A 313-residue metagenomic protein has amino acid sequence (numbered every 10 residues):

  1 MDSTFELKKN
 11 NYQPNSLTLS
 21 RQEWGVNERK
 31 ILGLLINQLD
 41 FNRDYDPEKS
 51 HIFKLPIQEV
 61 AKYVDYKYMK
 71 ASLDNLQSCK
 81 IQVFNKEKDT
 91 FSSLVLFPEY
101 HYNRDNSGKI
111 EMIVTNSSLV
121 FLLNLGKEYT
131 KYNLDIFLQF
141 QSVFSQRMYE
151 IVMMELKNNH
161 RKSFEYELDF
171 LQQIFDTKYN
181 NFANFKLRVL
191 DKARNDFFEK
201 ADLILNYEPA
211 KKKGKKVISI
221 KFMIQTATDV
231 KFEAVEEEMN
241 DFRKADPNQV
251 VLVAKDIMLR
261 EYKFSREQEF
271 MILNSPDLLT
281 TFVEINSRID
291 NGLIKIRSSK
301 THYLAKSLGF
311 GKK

Functional and structural regions predicted by a protein language model:
M1-R260, V283-K313: Charged, alpha-helix-forming regions
K263-S265: Short, charged helix-capping/linker segments at alpha-helix termini
E267-F270, L293-K295: Charged, low-complexity interaction regions
N274-F282: Short amphipathic alpha-helical heptad-repeat segments
